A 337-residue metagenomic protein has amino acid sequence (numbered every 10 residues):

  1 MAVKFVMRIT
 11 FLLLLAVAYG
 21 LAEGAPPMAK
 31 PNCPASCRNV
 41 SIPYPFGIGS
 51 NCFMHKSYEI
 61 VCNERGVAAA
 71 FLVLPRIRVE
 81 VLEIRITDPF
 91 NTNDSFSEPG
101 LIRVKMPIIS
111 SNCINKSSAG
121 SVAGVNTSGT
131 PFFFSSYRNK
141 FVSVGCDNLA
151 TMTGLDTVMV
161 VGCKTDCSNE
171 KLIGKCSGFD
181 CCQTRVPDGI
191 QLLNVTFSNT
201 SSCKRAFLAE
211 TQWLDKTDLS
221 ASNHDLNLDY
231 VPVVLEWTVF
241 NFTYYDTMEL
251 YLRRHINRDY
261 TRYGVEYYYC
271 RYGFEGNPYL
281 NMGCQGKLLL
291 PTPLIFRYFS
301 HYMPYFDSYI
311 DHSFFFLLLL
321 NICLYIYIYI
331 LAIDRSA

Functional and structural regions predicted by a protein language model:
A2-S313, A332-A337: Typically disulfide-stabilized, N-glycosylated extracellular/lumenal ectodomains of secreted and cell-surface proteins
L318-L319: Compositionally biased, intrinsically disordered low-complexity segments enriched in Pro/Arg/Gln/His
I326-I328: Long, low-complexity Q/N-rich tracts
